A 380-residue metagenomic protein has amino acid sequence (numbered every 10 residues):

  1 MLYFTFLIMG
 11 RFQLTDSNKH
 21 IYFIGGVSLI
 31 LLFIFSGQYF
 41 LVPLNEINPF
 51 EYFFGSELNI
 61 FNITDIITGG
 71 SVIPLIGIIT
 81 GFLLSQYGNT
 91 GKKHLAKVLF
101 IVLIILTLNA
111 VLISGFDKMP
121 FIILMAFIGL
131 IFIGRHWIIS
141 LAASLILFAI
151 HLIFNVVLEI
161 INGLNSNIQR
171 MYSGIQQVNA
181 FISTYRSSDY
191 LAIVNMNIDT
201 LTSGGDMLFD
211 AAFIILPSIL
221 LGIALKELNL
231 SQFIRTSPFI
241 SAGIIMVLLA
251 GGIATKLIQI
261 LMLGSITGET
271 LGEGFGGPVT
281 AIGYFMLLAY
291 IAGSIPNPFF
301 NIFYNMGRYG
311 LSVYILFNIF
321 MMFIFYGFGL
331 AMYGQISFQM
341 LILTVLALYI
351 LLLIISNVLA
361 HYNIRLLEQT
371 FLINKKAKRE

Functional and structural regions predicted by a protein language model:
L2-L7, P74-Y87, P120-I133, D210-F233 (+1 more regions): Specific transmembrane alpha-helix
L2-Y87: N-terminal signal-anchor module of multipass membrane proteins
F12-N18, N89-H94, F132-I139, E227-I240 (+1 more regions): Membrane-interface helix-boundary motifs at transmembrane edges
T15-V27, S241-L248, A292-F320, F338-Q339 (+1 more regions): Functional transmembrane helices that form membrane-embedded active or gating regions
L29-L41, I101-F181, F239-S265, L352 (+1 more regions): Hydrophobic membrane-embedded alpha-helices and membrane-water interface caps/short interhelical or interfacial loops
F54-S71, I198-F209, E269-G277: Short aromatic-rich membrane-water interface segments that cap or initiate transmembrane helices in multi-pass membrane
L145-L225: Long hydrophobic alpha-helical segments that form multi-pass transmembrane helix bundles in integral membrane proteins
I266-H361: Alpha-helical transmembrane segments of multi-pass integral membrane proteins
